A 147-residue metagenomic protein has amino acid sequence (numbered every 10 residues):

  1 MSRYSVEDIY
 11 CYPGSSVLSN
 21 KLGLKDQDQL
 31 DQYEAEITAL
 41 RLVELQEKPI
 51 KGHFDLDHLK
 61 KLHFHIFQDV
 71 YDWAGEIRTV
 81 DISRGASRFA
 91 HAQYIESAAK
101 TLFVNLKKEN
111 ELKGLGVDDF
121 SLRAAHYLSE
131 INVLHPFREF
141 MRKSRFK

Functional and structural regions predicted by a protein language model:
M1-K147: FIC/Doc superfamily catalytic core
